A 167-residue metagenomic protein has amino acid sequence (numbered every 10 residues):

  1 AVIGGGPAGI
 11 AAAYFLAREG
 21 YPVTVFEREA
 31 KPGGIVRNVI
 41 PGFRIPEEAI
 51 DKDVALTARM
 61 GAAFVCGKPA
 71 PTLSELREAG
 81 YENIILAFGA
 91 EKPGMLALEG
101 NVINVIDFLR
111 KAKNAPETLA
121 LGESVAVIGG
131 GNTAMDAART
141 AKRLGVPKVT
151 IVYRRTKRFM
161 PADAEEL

Functional and structural regions predicted by a protein language model:
I3-F26, V65-E75, E91-L96, F108-A164: Rossmann-like dinucleotide/flavin-binding elements
R18, I40, G100-N104: Short acidic/polar alpha-helix capping motifs at helix-coil junctions
E29: Conserved SAM/SAH-binding beta-strand->alpha-helix loop
P32-Y81, A162-L167: N-terminal Rossmann-like dinucleotide/flavin-binding domain of flavoprotein oxidoreductases that bind FAD/FMN
I45-A49, D107, T133: Short secondary-structure boundary/capping elements
Y81-E82, G122: Local beta-strand N-terminus motif with an aromatic residue
I84-L86, V125: Generic beta-sheet signal
A87-I103: Flavin (primarily FAD) binding-site architecture
